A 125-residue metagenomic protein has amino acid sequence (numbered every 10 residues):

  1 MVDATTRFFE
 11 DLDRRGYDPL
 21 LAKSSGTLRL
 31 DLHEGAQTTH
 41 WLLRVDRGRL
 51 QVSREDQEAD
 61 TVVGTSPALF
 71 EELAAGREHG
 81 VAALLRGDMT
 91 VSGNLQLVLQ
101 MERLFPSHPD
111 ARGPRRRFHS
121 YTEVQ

Functional and structural regions predicted by a protein language model:
M1-Q125: Feature captures hydrophobic
